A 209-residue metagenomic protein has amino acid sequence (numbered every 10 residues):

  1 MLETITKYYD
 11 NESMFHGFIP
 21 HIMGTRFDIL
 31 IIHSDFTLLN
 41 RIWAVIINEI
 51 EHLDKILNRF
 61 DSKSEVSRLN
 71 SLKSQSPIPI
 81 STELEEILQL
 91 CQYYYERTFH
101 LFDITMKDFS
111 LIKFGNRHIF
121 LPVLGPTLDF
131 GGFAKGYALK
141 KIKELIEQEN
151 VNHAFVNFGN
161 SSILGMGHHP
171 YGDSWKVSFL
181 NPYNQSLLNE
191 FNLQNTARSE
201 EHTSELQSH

Functional and structural regions predicted by a protein language model:
M1-S204, S208: Mature catalytic core of soluble alpha/beta enzymes
